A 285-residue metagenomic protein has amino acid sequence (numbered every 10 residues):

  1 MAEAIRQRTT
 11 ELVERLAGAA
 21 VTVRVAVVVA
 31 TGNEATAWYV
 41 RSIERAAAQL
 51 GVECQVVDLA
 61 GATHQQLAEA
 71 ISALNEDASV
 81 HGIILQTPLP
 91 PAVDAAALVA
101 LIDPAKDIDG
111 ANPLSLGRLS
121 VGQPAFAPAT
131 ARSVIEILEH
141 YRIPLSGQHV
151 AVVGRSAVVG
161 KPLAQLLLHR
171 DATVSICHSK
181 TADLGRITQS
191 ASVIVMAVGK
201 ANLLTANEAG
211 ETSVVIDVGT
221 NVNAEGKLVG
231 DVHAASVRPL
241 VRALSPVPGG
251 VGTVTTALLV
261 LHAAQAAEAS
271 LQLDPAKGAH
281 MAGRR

Functional and structural regions predicted by a protein language model:
M1-V21: Positively charged, low-complexity intrinsically disordered leader regions
L16, G82-L145: Anion-binding alpha/beta catalytic cores of soluble intermediary-metabolism enzymes, centered on
V25, A47-A60, V174-I176: Short beta-strand elements in bilobed, periplasmic/extracellular small-molecule ligand-binding domains
V29-E44, A125-V214, V218, N223 (+1 more regions): Glycine-rich phosphate/diphosphate-binding loop of Rossmann-like nucleotide-binding domains
T31, Q55-Q65, S179-T181: Short beta->alpha junction loops
Q66-A78: Short, well-structured alpha-helical segments in soluble
A95-L116, I216-D274: Rossmann-fold NAD(P)-binding glycine/threonine-rich loop
L138-S146, Q265-A279: A charged, well-structured terminal subsegment
